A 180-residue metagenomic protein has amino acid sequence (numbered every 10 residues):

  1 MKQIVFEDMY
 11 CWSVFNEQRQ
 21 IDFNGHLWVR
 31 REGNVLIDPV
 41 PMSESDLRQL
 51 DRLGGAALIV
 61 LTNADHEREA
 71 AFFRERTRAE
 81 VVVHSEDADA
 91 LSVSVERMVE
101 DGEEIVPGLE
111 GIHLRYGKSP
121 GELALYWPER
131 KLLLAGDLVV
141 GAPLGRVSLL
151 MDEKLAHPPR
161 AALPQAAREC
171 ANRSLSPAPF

Functional and structural regions predicted by a protein language model:
M1-E32: Zn-dependent metallo-beta-lactamase
E7-Y10, N16-E17, N34-L36, M42 (+1 more regions): Metallo-beta-lactamase
C11-I21, E86-S92, E104-V106, H113-Y116: Short, solvent-exposed secondary-structure boundary motifs
I21-N24, E44-Q49, R68-A70, M98-V99 (+2 more regions): A generic local structural motif
N24-D51: Long, hydrophobic/aromatic N-terminal blocks
P41-V106: Active-site HxH/HxHxD metal-binding segment of metal-dependent hydrolases
L61, V82-H84, I112, Y126 (+1 more regions): Short, conserved beta-strand edge motifs with alternating hydrophobic and charged residues
E96-P128: A contiguous pocket-lining binding segment that forms or flanks enzyme active sites
